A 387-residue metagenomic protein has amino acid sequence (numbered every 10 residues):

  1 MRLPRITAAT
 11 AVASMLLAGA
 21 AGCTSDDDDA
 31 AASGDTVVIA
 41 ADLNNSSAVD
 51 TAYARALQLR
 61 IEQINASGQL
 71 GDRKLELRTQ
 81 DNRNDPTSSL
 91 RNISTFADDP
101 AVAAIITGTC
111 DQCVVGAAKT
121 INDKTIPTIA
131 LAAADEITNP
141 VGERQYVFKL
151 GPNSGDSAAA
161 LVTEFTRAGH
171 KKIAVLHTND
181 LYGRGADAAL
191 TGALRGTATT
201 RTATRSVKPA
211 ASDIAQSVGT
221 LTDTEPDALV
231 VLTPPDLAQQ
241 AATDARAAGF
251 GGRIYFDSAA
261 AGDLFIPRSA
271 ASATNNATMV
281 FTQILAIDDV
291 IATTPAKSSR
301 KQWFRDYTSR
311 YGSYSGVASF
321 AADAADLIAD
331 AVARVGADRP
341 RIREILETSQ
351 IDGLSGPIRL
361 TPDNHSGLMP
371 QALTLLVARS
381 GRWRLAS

Functional and structural regions predicted by a protein language model:
M1-A20: Sec-dependent bacterial lipoprotein signal peptides
A21-D27: Bacterial signal peptide processing site
D27-D29, G34, V49-Q58, G68-P140 (+1 more regions): Beta-alpha junction/loop-to-helix N-cap segments that form part of ligand/metal-binding clefts
A30-R60, Q80-T87, N179-G183, D288-A292 (+1 more regions): Extracytoplasmic "Venus flytrap"
S89, K149-A174, D213-A215, T294-R300 (+2 more regions): Hydrophobic alpha-helical segments within soluble ligand-binding/sensing domains
V102-A203, R253-M279: Extracytoplasmic ligand/sensor domains, especially the bilobed periplasmic-binding protein
A247-A322: Extracellular/periplasmic periplasmic-binding protein-like sensory domains
Y311-S319, A329-R382: Segments of small-molecule ligand-sensing domains
